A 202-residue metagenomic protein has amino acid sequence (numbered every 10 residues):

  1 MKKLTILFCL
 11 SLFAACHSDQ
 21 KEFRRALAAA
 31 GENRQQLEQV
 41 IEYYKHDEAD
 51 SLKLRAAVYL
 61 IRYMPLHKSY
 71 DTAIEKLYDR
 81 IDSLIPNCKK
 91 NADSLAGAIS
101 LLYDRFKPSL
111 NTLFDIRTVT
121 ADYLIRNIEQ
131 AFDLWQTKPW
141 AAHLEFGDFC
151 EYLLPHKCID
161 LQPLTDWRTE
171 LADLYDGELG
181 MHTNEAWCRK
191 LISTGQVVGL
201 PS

Functional and structural regions predicted by a protein language model:
M1-F23: Bacterial Sec-dependent N-terminal signal peptides
C16-P201: N-terminal accessory/pre-domain segments preceding catalytic cores
